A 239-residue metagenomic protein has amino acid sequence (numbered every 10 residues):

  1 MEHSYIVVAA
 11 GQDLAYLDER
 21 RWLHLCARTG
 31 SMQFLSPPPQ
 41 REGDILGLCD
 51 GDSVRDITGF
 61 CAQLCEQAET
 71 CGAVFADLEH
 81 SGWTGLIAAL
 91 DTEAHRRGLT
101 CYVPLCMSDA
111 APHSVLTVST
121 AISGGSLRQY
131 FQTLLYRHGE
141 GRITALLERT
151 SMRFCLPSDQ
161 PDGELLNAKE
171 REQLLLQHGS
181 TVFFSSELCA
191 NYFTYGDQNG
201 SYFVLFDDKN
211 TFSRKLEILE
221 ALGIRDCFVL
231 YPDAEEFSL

Functional and structural regions predicted by a protein language model:
M1-Q67, W83-G85: Glycan-recognition patch characteristic of GH18 chitinases/ENGases and related GlcNAc/peptidoglycan-binding proteins
L17-R21, Q63, G85-L90, Q129-L134 (+2 more regions): A short acidic, amphipathic alpha-helical/loop segment
R21-F34, G72-D77, V115-T117, F228: Conserved beta-strand positions in the central sheet of alpha/beta enzyme cores
G51, H80, S201-L205: Second-shell loop/turn segments in exported
E66-T70, R137, A221: Alpha-helix termination/capping residues and helix-transition junctions
G72-L175: Substrate-binding surface in catalytic domains of secreted glycosidases
R142-K215: Glycan-binding loop/region signatures in secreted carbohydrate-active enzymes
K215-L239: Acidic/aromatic/glycine-rich contiguous surface patches that form carbohydrate-binding/processing clefts and analogous
